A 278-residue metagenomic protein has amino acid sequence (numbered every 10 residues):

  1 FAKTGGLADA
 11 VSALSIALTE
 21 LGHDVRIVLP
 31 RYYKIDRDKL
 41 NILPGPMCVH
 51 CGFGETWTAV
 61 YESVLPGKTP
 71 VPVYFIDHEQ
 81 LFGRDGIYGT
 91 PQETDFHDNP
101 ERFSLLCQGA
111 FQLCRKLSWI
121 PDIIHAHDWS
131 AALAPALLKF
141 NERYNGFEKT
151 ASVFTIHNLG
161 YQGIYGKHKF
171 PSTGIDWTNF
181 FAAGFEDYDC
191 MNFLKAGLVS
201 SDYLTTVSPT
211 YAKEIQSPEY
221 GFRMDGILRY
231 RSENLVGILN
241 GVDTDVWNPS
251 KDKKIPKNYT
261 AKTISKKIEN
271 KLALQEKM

Functional and structural regions predicted by a protein language model:
F1-M278: Catalytic cores of nucleotide-sugar-dependent glycosyltransferases that transfer UDP/GDP/TDP-activated
